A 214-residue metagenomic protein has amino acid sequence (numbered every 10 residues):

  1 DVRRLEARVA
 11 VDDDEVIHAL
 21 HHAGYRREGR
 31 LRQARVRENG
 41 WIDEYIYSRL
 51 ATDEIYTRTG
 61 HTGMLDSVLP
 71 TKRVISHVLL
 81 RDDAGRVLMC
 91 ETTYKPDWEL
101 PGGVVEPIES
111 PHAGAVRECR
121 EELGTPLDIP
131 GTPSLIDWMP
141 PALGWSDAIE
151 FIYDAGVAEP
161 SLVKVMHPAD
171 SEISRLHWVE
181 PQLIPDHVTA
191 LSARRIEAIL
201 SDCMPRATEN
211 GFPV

Functional and structural regions predicted by a protein language model:
D1-A10: Conserved GNAT acetyl-CoA-binding A-motif
R8, R26-I42: Conserved catalytic-core motifs of GNAT/GCN5-like acyltransferases
V11-G29: Conserved active-site alpha-helix within GNAT-family acetyltransferase domains
Y45-H77: Acidic, metal-coordinating catalytic segment for phosphate/diphosphate chemistry, firing primarily on the Nudix
V105-I129, D137-S192: Unchanged
E197-V214: Charged phosphate-binding loop/patch that engages nucleotide di/tri-phosphates or the phosphate backbone of nucleic
